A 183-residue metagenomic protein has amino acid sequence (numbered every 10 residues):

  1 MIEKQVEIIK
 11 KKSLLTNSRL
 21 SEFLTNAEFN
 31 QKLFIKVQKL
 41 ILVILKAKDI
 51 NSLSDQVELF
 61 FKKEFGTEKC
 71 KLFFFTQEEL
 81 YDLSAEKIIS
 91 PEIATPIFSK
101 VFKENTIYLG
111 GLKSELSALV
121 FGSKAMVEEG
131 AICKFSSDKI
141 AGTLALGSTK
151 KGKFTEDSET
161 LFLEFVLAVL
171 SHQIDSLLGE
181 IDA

Functional and structural regions predicted by a protein language model:
M1-V43: Signal-transmission linkers at sensory-effector interfaces
L24, Q31, F65-L72, T76 (+1 more regions): Long, hydrophobic, amphipathic alpha-helical segments used as structural scaffolds
A47-S84: Helix-loop-beta substructure at the N-terminus of cytosolic sensory domains that couple signal/ligand detection
E86-E128, A145, F154-E156: Regulatory sensory and allosteric helical modules in signal-transduction proteins and certain transcription factors
E128-S136: Short hydrophobic beta-strand micro-motif common in sensory/regulatory domains
F135-S148: Sensory-domain boundary capping and coupling elements
S148-F165, I174-D182: Regulatory loop-to-helix N-cap segments in sensory/regulatory domains that couple ligand/signal detection
